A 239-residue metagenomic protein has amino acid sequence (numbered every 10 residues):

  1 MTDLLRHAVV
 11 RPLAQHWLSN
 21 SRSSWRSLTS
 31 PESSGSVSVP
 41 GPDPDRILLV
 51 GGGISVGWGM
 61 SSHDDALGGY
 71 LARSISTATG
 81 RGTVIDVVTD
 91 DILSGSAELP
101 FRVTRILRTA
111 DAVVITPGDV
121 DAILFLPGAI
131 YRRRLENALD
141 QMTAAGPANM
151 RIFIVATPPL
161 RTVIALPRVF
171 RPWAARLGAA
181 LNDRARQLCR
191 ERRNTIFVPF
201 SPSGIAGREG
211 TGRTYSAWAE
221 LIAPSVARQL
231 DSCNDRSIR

Functional and structural regions predicted by a protein language model:
M1-L48, V226-R239: N-terminal secretory targeting modules
R46-L48, I54-R133: Conserved SGNH/GDSL esterase-like catalytic core that processes O-acyl groups on lipids and polysaccharides
H63, L126-R134, V169-A180, G210-A217: Alpha-helix N-cap and loop-to-helix initiation/capping positions
T116, V155-A156: Alpha/beta-hydrolase-fold catalytic nucleophile elbow
A122-L124, L160-A165, A206: Short acidic/His/Gly/Ser-rich catalytic and metal-binding motifs that mark active-site loops of diverse hydrolases
G146-R151: A short helix->loop->beta-strand "cap" motif at the edges of active sites that frequently abuts
V163-V198: Substrate-gating cap/lid alpha-helix
L181, A206-R239: Histidine-centered active-site loop/cap adjacent to the catalytic His in serine esterases/O-acetyl transfer systems
